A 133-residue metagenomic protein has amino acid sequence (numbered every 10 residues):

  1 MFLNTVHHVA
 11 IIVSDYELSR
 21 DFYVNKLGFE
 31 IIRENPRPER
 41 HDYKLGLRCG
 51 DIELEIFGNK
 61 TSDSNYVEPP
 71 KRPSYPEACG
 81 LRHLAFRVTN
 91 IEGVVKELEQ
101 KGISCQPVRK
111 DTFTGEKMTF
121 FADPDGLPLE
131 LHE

Functional and structural regions predicted by a protein language model:
M1-F2, G46, F86, E92-E133: Vicinal oxygen chelate
M1-L18, L81-L84: N-terminal beta-strand motif that seeds the catalytic metal site of vicinal oxygen chelate
H7, H41-Y43, R82, K117: Residue-level marker for the onset of beta-strands and adjacent loop->beta junctions in well-ordered domains
I12-L54: Core segments of cupin and vicinal oxygen chelate
E53, K60-D63, S104: Active-site/binding-pocket entry motifs
L54-I56, L131: Generic preference for hydrophobic
P69-Y75: Short, P/G- and charge-enriched loop/turn segments at secondary-structure junctions
E77-I91: Mid-chain, well-packed structural core segment of small domains
